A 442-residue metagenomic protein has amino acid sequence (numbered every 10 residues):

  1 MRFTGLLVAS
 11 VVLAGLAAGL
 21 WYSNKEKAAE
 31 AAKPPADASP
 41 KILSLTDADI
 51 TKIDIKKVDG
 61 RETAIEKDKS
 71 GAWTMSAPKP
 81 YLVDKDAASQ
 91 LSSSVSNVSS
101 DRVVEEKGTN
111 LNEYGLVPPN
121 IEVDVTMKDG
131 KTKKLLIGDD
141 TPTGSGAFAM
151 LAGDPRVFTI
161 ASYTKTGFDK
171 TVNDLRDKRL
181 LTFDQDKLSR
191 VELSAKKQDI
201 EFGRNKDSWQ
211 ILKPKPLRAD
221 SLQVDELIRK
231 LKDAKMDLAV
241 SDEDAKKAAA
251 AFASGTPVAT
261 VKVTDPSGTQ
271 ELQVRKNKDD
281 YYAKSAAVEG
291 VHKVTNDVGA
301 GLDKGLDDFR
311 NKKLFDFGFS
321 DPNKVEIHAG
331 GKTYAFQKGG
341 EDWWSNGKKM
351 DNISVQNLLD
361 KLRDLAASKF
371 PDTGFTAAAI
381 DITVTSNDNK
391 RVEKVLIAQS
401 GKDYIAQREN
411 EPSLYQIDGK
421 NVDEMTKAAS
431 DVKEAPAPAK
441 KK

Functional and structural regions predicted by a protein language model:
M1-K442: A short-motif feature that recognizes glycine-rich, charge-decorated loops that bind or process nucleotide phosphates
